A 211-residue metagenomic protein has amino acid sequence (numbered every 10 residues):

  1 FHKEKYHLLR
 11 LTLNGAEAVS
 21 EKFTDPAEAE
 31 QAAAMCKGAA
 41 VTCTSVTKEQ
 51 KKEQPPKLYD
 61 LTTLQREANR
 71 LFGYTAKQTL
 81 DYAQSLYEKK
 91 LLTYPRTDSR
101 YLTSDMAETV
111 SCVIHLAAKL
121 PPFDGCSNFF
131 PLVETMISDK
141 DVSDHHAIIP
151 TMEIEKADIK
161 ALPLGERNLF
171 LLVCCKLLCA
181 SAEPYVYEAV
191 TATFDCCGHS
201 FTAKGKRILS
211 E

Functional and structural regions predicted by a protein language model:
F1-E211: Core catalytic DNA strand-manipulation module of type IA topoisomerases
